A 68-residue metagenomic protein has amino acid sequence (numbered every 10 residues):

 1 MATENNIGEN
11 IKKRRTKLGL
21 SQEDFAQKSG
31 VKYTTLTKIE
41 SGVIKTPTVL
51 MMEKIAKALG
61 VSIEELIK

Functional and structural regions predicted by a protein language model:
M1-K17: A short, Lys/Arg-rich alpha-helix, primarily the initiator
K12, T16, G30, S41-I44: Residue-level detection of the helix-turn-helix DNA-binding "recognition helix"
K12, T37-K38, I67: Key DNA-contacting residues within the recognition helix of helix-turn-helix
T16, Q27, K57: Alpha-helical residues within the helix-turn-helix
L20-K38: Short alpha-helical DNA-recognition segment
L50-E65: DNA major-groove recognition helix of helix-turn-helix/homeodomain DNA-binding modules
